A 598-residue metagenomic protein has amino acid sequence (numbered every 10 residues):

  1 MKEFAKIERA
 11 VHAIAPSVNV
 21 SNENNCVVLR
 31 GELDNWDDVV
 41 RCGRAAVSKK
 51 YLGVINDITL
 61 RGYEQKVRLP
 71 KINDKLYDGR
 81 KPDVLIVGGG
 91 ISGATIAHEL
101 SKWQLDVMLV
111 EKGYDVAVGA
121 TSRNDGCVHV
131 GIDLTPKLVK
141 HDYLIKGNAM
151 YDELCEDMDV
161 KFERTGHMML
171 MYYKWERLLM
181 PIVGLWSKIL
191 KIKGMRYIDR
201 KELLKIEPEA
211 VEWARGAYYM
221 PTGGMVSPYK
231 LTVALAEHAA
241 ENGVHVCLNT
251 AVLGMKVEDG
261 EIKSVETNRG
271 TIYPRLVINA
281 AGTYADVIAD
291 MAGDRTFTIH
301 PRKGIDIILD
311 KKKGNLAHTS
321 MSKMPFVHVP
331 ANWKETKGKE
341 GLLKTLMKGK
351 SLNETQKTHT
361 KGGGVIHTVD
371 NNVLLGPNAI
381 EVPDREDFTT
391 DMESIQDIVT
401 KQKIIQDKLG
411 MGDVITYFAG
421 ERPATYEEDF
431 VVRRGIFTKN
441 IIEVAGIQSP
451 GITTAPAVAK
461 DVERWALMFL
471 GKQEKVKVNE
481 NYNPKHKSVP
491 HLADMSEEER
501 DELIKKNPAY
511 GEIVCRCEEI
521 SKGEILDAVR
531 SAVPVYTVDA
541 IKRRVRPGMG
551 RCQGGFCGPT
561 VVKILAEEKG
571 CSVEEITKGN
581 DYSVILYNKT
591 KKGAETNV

Functional and structural regions predicted by a protein language model:
K2-I7, E23-V28, E32-L33, D37 (+7 more regions): C-terminal catalytic lobe of FAD-dependent flavoproteins
N25-C26, K161-M169, L204-N242, I262-S264 (+2 more regions): Helix-loop-beta segment of a Rossmann-like dinucleotide-binding subdomain
G79-L109: N-terminal Rossmann-like FAD-binding beta1-loop-alpha1 element of flavoenzymes
K102-R123: Glycine-rich FAD pyrophosphate-binding loop
G126-I206, T360-G363: Dinucleotide-binding Rossmann-like beta1-alpha1 core, especially the glycine-rich loop that anchors the ADP
T135, K140-I145, Y172-M180, Y218-E237 (+4 more regions): Short beta-strand to alpha-helix junction loop
A240-V252: A conserved beta-strand/loop element that lines the FAD pocket in flavoprotein oxidoreductases
M255-E261, E266-G376, I380-T389, A493: Flavin-dependent oxidoreductases
